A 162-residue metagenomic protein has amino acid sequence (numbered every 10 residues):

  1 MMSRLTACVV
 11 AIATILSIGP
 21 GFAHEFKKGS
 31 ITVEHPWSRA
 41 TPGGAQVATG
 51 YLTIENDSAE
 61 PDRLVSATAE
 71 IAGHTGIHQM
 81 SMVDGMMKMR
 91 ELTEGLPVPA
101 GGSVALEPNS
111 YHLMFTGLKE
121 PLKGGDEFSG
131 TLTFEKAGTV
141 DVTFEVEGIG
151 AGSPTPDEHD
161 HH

Functional and structural regions predicted by a protein language model:
M1-V9: Bacterial N-terminal signal peptides that target proteins for export
I12-T14: Eukaryotic regulatory protein-protein interaction regions, predominantly Ser/Pro/Thr-rich intrinsically disordered
I18-P20: N-terminal signal peptide c-region/cleavage motif recognized by signal peptidases
H24-H162: Compact, glycine-rich, soluble single-domain proteins
